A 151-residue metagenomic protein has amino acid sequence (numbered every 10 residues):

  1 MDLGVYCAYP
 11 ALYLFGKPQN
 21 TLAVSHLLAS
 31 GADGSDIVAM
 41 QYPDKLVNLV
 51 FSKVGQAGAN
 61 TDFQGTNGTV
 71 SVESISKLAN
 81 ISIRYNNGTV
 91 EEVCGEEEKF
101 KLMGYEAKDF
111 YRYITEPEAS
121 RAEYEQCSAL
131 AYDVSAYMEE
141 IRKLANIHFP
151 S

Functional and structural regions predicted by a protein language model:
M1-V5: Short-chain dehydrogenase/reductase
C7, M103-E106, V134: Alpha-helical structural motif
C7-N80, K108-A119: Contiguous beta-strand/loop segments that form the cofactor/metal-binding neighborhood of enzyme cores
S82-R84: Short, acidic/hydrophobic/Gly-rich beta-strand patch recurrent on exposed beta strands that often constitutes part
G88-E92: Surface-exposed loop/edge segments in extracytoplasmic proteins
E96-K108, Q126: Active-site loop of classical SDR/Rossmann-like NAD(P)-dependent oxidoreductases, centered on the catalytic Tyr-X3-Lys
D109-S151: C-terminal helix-rich "cap/oligomerization" subdomain common to oxidoreductases
